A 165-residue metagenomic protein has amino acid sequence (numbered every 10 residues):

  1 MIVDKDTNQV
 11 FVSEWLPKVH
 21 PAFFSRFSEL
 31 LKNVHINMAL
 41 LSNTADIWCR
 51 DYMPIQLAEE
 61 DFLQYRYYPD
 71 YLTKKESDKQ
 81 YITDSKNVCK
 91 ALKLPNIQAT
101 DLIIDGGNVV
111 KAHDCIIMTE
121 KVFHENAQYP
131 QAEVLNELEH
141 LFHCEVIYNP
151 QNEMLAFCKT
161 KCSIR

Functional and structural regions predicted by a protein language model:
M1-R165: The feature marks the mature, well-folded catalytic cores of soluble enzymes
